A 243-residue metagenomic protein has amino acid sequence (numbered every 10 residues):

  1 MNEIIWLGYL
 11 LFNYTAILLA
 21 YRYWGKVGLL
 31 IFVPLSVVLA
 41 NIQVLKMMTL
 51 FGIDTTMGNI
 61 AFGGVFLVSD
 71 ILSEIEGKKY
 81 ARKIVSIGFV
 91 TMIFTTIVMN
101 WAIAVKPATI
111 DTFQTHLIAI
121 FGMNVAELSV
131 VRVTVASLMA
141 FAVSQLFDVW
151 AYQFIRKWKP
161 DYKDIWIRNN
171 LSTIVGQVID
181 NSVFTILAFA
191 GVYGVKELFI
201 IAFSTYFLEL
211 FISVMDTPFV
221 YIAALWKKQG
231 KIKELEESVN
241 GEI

Functional and structural regions predicted by a protein language model:
M1-L72, K79, S86, I93: Hydrophobic transmembrane alpha-helices
V38, G88-F89, I93, L138 (+3 more regions): Transmembrane helix-bundle signature of multi-pass membrane transporters/permeases
V44, M48, T95-I103, D148 (+4 more regions): Alpha-helical transmembrane segments and their lipid-water interface positions in multi-pass membrane proteins
S86, T91-F113, F141-Q145, V149: Transmembrane alpha-helix/helix-exit interface in multi-pass inner-membrane proteins
A102-V131: Membrane-interface interhelical connector segments
N124, L128, R132, A136 (+4 more regions): Membrane-embedded alpha-helical bundles of multi-pass transporters/translocases, especially carrier/permease families
I155-I167: Membrane interface segments of multi-pass transport proteins and intramembrane proteases
T173, N181-A190: A structural feature that tracks compact, well-ordered secondary-structure segments with a strong bias toward
